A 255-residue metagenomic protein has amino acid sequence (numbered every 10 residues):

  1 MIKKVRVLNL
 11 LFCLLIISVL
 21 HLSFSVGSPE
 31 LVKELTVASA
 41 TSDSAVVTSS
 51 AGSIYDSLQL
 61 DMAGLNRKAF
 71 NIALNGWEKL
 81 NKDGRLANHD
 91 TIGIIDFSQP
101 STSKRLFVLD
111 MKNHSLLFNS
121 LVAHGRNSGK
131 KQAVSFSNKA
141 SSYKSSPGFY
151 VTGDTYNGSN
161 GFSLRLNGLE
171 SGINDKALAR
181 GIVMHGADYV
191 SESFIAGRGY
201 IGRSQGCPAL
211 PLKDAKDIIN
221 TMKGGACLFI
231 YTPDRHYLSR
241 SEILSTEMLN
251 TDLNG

Functional and structural regions predicted by a protein language model:
M1-L35: Bacterial Sec-dependent N-terminal signal peptides
E30-Q205, L212-A226, R235-G255: Cell wall/extracellular polymer interaction/catalysis modules
T232: Active-site proximal loops enriched in glycine and acidic residues that flank catalytic Cys/His/Asp and coordinate
